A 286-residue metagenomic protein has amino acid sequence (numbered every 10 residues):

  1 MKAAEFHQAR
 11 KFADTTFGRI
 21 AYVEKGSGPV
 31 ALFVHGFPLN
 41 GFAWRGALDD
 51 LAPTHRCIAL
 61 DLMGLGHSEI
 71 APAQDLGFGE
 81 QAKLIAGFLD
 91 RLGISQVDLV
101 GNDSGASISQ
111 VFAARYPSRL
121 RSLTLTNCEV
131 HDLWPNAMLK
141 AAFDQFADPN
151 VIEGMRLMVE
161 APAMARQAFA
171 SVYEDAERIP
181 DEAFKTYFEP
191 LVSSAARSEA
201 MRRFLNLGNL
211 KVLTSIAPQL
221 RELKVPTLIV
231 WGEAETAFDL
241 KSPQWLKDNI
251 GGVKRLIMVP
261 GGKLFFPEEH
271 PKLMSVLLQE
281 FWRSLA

Functional and structural regions predicted by a protein language model:
M1-V23, I58, L65-V100, S104-M258 (+3 more regions): Flexible "cap/lid" subdomain of the alpha/beta-hydrolase fold that forms the substrate-access gate
V23-H67: Conserved HGGG/HGGXW glycine-rich cap/lid loop of the alpha/beta-hydrolase fold
P29, L51, V130, G261-K263: Residue-level detector of flexible, active-site-proximal loop/helix-junction positions within diverse enzyme catalytic
V30, N40, M164-A165, A196-R197 (+1 more regions): Short phosphate-engaging motifs
H35, D98, L264: Histidine-centered active-site/metal-ligand motif
G262-P271, S275: Catalytic histidine-centered segment of alpha/beta-hydrolase-like enzymes
